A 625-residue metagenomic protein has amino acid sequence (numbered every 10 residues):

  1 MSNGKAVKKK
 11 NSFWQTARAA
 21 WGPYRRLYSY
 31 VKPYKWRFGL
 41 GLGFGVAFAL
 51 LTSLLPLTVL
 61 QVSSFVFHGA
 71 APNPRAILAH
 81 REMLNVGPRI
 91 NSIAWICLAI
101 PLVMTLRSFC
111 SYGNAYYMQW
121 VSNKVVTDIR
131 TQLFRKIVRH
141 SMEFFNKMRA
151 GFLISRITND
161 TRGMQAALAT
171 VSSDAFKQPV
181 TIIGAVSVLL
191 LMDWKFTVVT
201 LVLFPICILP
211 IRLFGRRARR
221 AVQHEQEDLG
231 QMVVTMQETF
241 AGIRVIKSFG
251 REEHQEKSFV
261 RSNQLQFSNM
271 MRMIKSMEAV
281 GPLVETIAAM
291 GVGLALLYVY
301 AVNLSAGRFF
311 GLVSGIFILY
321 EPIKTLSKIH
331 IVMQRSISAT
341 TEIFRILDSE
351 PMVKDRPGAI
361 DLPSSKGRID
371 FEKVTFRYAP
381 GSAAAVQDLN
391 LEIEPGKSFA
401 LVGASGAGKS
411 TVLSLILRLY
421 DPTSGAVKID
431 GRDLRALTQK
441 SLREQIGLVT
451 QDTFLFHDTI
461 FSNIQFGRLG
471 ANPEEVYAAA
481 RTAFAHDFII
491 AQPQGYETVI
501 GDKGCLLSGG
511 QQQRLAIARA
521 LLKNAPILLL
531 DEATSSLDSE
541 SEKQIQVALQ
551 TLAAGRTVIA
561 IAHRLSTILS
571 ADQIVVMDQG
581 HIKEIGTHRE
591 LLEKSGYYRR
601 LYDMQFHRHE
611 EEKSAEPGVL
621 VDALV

Functional and structural regions predicted by a protein language model:
M1-L55, V66-I100, L106, C110-M118 (+10 more regions): Membrane-integrated ABC transporters
G4-Q15, N123, T131-S155, N159-T161 (+5 more regions): Short intracellular "coupling" helices and adjacent cytoplasmic loop segments at the cytosolic face of multi-pass
F13-A20, G43-F44, L51-L60, S64 (+12 more regions): Juxtamembrane helix-loop junctions of ABC transporter transmembrane domains
K32-W36, M142-E143, N159-L168, S172 (+8 more regions): An intracellular "coupling" helix at the cytosolic face of ABC transporter transmembrane type-1 domains
R37-L50, S173-H224, L294-R308, E321: Transmembrane helices of ABC transporter permease
A76-R81, M352-S364, L591: Pre-NBD coupling/linker segments of ABC/ABC-like ATPases
V188-V202, R272-E342, I346-L347: Helix-loop-helix
L362-V625: ABC-type nucleotide-binding domain
